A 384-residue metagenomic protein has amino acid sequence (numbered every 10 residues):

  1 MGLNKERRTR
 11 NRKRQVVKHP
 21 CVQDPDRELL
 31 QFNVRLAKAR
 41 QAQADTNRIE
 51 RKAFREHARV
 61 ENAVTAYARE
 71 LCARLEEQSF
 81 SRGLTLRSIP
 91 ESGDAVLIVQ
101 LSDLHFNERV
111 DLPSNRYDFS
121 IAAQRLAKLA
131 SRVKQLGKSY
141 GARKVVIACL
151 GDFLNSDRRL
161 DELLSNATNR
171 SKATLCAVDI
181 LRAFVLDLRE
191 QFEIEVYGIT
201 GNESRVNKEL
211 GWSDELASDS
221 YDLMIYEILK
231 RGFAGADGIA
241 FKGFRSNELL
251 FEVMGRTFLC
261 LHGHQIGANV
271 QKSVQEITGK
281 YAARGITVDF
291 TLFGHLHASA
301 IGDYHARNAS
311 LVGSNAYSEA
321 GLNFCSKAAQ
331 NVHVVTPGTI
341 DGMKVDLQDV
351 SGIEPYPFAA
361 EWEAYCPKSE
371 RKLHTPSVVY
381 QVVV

Functional and structural regions predicted by a protein language model:
G2-Y140, H333, V345, D349 (+2 more regions): Basic, amphipathic N-terminal segments that precede the first structured/catalytic domain
F54, G83-L104, L112-L229: Core catalytic region of metal-dependent phosphoesterases/phosphodiesterases, especially metallo-beta-lactamase-like
R109, R158, N207, A268 (+1 more regions): Conserved protein kinase catalytic core
A127, L175, L188, P355-F358 (+2 more regions): Catalytic phosphate/metal-binding cores of nucleic-acid and nucleotide-processing enzymes, i.e., regions that mediate
G198-R205, P357-Y365: A short, hydrophobic/aromatic-rich structural module that often spans a beta strand with its adjoining loop
E215-S246, M254-W362: Conserved beta-sheet core of the metallophosphoesterase superfamily
